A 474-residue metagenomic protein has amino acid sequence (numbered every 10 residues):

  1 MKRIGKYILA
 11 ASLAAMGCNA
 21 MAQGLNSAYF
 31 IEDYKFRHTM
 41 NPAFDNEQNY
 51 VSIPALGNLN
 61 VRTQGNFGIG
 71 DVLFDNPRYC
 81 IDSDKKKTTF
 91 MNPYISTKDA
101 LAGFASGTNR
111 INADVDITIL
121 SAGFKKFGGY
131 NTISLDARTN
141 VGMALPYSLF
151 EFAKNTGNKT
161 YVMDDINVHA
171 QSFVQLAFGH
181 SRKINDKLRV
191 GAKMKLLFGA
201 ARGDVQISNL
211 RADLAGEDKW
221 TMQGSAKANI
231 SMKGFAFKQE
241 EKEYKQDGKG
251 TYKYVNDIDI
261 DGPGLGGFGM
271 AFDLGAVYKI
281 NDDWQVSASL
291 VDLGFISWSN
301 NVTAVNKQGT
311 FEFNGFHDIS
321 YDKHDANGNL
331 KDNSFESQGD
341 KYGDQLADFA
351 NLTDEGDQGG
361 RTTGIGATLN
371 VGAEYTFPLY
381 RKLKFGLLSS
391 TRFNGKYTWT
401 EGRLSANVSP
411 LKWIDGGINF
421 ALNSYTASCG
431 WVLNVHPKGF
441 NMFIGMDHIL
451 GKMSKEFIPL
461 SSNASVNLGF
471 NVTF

Functional and structural regions predicted by a protein language model:
M1-N26, A373, F474: Bacterial Sec-dependent N-terminal signal peptides
R3-K6, A105-R110, D164-V168: Short coil/turn segments at secondary-structure boundaries
G5, S12-A14, D45, D114 (+4 more regions): A generic structural signal for short, solvent-exposed coil/turn residues that cap or connect secondary-structure
G5-I8, T39, K195-L197, L383: Small/flexible residues
Y7, D45, V51-S52, L59 (+6 more regions): A generic structural micro-environment signature that highlights single residues at secondary-structure boundaries
C18-T139, M143, R202: N-terminal, post-signal peptide beta-strand-biased segments of exported outer-membrane/organellar beta-barrel and other
N26-A28, F150-F474: Outer-membrane beta-barrel porins/channels
P146-S148: Charged, often glycine-rich, active-site loop that binds/positions anionic groups
